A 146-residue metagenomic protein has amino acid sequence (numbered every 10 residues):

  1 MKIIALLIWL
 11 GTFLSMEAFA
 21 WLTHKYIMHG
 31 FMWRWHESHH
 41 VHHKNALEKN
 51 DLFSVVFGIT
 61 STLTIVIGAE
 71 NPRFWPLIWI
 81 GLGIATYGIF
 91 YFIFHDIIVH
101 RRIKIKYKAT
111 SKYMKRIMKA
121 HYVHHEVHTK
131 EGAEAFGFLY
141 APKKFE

Functional and structural regions predicted by a protein language model:
K2-I3, S15, G30-F53, G68-L77 (+1 more regions): Cytosolic/stromal cytosol-facing helical appendages immediately following the last transmembrane segment
I3-T23: N-terminal signal-anchor transmembrane alpha helix
L7, G11, V55-G68: Hydrophobic core of alpha-helical transmembrane segments in multi-pass integral membrane proteins
F13, F57, S61, I80 (+1 more regions): Hydrophobic alpha-helical transmembrane segments of polytopic
A20, H24, L47-G58: Short, charge-rich amphipathic segments
L22-T23, I84, K108: A general structural-boundary detector
